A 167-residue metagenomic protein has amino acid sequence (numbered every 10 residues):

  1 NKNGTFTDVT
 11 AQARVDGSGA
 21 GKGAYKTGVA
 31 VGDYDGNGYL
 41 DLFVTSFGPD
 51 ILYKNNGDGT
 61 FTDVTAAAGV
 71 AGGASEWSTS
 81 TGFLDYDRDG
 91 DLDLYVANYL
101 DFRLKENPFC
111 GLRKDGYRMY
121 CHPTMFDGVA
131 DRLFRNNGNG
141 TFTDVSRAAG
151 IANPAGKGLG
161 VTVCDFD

Functional and structural regions predicted by a protein language model:
N1-D167: Acidic, glycine/proline-rich Ca2+-coordinating loop motifs
